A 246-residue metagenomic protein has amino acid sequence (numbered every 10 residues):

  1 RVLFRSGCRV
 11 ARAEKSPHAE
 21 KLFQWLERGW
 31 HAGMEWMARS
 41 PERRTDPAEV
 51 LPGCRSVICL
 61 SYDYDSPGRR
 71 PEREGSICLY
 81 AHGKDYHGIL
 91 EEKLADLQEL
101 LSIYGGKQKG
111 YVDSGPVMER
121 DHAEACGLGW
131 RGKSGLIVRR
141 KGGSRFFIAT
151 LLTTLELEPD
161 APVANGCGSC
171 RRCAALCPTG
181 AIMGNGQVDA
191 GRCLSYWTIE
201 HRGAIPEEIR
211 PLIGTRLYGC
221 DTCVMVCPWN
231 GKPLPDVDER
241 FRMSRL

Functional and structural regions predicted by a protein language model:
R1-G166, I205, G214-T215: Auxiliary alpha/beta "docking" domains used to position bulky ligands
G7, R172-Y196, R202, I213-R240: Iron-sulfur cluster-binding cysteine motifs and their immediate structural context in ferredoxin-like electron-transfer
E158, I199-E200: A short, flexible beta-alpha/helix-coil linker loop
A164-S169, P178: Long, well-ordered alpha-helical scaffolding segments within enzyme catalytic domains, especially pronounced
R245-L246: Glycine-rich phosphate/pyrophosphate-binding loop and adjacent beta-alpha nucleotide/cofactor-binding cores
